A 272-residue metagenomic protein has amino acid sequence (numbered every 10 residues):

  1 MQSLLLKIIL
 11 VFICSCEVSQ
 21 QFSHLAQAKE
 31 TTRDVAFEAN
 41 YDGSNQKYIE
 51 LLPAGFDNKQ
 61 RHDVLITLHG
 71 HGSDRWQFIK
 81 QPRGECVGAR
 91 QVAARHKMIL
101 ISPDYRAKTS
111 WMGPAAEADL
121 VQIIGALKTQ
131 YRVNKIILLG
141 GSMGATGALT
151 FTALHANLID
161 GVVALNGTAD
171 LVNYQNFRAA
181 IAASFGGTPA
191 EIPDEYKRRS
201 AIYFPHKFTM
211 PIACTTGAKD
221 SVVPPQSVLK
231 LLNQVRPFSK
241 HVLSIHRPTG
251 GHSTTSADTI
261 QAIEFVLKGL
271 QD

Functional and structural regions predicted by a protein language model:
C16-H62, A182-A183, E191-D194, V242 (+2 more regions): A domain-start/cap signature at the N-terminus of enzymes
D57-H62, L68-S110: Short substrate-entry loop that stabilizes the transition state in hydrolases
Q77-G84, G167-F204, M210: Mobile cap/lid helix-loop segments that gate and shape the active-site cleft of serine hydrolases
W111-Q130: Alpha/beta-hydrolase active-site loop
M112, V222, Q226-D272: C-terminal catalytic histidine-bearing segment of alpha/beta-hydrolase fold enzymes
A126-Q130, N134-A180: Primarily recognizes the serine-hydrolase "nucleophile elbow" in alpha/beta-hydrolase and SGNH/GDSL folds
F208, C214-T216, D220: Short beta-strand/loop motif that positions the catalytic acidic residue of the alpha/beta-hydrolase fold
